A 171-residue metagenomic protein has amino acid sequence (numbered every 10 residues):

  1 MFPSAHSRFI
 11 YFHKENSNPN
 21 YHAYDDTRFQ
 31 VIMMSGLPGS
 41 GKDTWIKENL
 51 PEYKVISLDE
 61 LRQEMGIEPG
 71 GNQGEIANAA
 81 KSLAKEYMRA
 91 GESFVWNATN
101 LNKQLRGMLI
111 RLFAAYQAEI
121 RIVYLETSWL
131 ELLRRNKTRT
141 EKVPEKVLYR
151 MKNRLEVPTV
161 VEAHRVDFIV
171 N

Functional and structural regions predicted by a protein language model:
F2, S7-F9, K14-A23, R28-S35 (+3 more regions): Conserved GTP-binding G-domain of TRAFAC-class P-loop NTPases and closely related GTPase folds
Q30-I32, E92-W96, I120: Generic beta-sheet signal
D43-F94, L101, W129, L133: Conserved substrate/cofactor phosphate-moiety recognition/catalytic segment in nucleotide-dependent phosphotransferases
S57, Y124, F168-V170: Structural signal for conserved beta-strand scaffold positions within catalytic alpha/beta enzyme cores
L83, L109-R111: Aromatic/hydrophobic pocket-lining residues that form π-stacking "cages" and hydrophobic walls in ligand
A90-G91, Y116-R121, V161-V166: Short glycine-/polar-rich loops that comprise or flank the Walker A/P-loop and associated switch/sensor motifs
N97-L109: Acidic, metal-coordinating catalytic cores used for nucleic-acid/nucleotide bond scission and strand-transfer chemistry
Y116-R135: Conserved phosphate-donor/acceptor-positioning beta-strand/loop module used by diverse small-molecule
